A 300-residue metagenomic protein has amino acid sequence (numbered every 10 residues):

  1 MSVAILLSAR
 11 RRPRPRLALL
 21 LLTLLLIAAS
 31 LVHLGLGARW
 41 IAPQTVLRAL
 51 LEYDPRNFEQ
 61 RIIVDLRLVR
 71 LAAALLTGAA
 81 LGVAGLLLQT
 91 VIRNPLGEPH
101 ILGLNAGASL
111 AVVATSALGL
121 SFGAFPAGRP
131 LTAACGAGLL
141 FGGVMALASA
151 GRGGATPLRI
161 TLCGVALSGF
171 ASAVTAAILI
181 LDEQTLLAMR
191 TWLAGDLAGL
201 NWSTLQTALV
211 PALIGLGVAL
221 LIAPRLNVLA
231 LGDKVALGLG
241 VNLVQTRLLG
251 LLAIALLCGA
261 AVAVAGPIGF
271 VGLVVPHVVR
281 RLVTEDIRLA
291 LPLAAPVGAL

Functional and structural regions predicted by a protein language model:
S2-L300: Alpha-helical transmembrane segments in inner-membrane proteins
